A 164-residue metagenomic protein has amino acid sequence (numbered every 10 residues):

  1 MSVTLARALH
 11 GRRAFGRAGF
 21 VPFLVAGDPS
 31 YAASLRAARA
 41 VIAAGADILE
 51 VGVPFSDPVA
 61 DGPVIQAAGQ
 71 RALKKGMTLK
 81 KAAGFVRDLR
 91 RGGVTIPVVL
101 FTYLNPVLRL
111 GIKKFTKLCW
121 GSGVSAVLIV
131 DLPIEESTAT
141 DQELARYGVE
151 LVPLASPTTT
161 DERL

Functional and structural regions predicted by a protein language model:
S2-R12, Y31, F55-A67, K74-R87 (+3 more regions): Active-site-adjacent beta->alpha loops and helix N-cap segments on the catalytic face of soluble alpha/beta enzymes
A6-P29, G62-A68, L89-F101: N-terminal small/glycine-rich loop or linker at the start of catalytic domains across soluble metabolic enzymes
F20-R36, P97-G111, V152-T158: Active-site mouth loops of central-metabolism enzymes
V21, D47-E50, L128, V152: Conserved beta-strand positions in the central sheet of alpha/beta enzyme cores
P22, V41, L49-G52, C119: Conserved, mostly hydrophobic/aromatic
S34-L49, D161-L164: Short amphipathic alpha-helices and their capping/turn segments at secondary-structure boundaries
A44, G121-S122: Structural motif
